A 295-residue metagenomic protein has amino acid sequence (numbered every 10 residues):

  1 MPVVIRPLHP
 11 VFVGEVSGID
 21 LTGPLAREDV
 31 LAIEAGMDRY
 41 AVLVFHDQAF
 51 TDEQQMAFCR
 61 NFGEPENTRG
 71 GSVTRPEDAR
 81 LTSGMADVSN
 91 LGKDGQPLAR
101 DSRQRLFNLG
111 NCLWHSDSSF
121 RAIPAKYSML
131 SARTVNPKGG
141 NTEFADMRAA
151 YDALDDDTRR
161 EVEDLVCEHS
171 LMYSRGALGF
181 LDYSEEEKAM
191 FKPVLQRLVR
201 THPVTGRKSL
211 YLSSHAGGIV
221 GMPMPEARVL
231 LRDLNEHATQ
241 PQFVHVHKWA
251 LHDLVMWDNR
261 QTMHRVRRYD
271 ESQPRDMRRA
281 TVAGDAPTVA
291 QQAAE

Functional and structural regions predicted by a protein language model:
P2-M256, R260-E295: Fe(II)/2-oxoglutarate oxygenase catalytic core
